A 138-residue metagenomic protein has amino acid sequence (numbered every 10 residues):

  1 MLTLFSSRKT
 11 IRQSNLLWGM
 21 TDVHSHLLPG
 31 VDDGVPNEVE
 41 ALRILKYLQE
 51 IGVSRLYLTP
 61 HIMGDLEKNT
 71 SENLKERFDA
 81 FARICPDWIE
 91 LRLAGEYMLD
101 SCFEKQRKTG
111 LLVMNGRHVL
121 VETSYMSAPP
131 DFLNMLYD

Functional and structural regions predicted by a protein language model:
M1-L91: An N-terminally biased module of ancient metal coordination in phosphate/nucleic-acid-related enzymes
N69-D138: Extended substrate/RNA-proximal surfaces in nucleic-acid metabolism proteins
